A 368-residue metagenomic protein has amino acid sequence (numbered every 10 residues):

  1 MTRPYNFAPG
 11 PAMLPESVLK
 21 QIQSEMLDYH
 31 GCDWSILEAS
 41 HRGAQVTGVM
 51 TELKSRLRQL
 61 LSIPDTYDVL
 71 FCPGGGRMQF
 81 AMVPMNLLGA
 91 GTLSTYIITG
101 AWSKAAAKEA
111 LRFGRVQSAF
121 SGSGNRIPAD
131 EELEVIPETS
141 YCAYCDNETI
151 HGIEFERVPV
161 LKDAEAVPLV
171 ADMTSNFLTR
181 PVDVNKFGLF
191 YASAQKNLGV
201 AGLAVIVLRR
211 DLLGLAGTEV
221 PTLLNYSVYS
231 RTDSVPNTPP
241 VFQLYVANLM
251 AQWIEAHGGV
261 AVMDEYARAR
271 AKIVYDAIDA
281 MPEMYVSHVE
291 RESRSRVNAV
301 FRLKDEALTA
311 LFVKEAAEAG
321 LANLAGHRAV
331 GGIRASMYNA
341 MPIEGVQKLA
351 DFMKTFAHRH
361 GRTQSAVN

Functional and structural regions predicted by a protein language model:
M1-S40: N-terminal "arm"/small-domain region of PLP-dependent enzymes with the aminotransferase-like
P4, E318, H327-N368: PLP-dependent enzyme catalytic core of the Aspartate aminotransferase-like
G31-Q79, N86, G100-A101, E109: Conserved N-terminal alpha-helix of the aminotransferase class I/II PLP-enzyme fold
R77-C142: PLP-dependent aminotransferase-like
A110, S121-F177: Active-site phosphate-binding strand-loop segment of PLP-dependent enzymes
V170, V184-Q195: Conserved active-site segment immediately N-terminal to the catalytic lysine that forms the internal aldimine
A194-Y275, E290, H360, N368: Active-site C-terminal subdomain of aminotransferase-like
M284-A316: Conserved PLP-binding catalytic core of the aspartate aminotransferase-like
